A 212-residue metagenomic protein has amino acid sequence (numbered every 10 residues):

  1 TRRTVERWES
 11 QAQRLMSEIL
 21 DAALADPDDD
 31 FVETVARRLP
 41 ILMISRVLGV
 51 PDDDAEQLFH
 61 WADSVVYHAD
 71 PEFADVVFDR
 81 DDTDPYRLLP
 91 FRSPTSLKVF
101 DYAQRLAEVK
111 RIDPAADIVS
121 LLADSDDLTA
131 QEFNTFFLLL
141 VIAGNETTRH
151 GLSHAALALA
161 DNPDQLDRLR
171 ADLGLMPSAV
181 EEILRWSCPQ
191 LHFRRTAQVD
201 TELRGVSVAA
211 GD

Functional and structural regions predicted by a protein language model:
T1-D212: Cytochrome P450
